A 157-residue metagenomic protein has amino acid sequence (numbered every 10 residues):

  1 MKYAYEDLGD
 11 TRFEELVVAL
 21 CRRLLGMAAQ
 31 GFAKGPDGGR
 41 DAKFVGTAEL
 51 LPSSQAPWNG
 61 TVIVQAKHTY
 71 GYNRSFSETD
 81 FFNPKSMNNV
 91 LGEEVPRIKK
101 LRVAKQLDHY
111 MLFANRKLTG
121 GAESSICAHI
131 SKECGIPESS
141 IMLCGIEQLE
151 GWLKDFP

Functional and structural regions predicted by a protein language model:
M1-P157: Mixed-charge (Asp/Glu-Lys/Arg
